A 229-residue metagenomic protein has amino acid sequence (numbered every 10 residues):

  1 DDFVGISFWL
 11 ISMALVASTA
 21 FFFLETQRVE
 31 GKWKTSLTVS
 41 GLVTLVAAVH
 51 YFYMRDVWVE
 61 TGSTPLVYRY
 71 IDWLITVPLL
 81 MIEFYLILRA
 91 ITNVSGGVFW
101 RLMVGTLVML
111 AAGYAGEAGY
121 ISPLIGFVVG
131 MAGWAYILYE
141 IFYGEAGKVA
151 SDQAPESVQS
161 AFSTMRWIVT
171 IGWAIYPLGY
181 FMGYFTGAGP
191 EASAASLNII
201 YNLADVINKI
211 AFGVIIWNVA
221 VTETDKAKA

Functional and structural regions predicted by a protein language model:
D1-L15: Hydrophobic transmembrane alpha-helical segments in integral membrane proteins
A17-F21, I82-E83, A112, G133-S157 (+2 more regions): Alpha-helical transmembrane segments in multipass membrane proteins, preferentially the mid-helix core
T19-E25, R55, Y70-A118: Internal transmembrane alpha-helix with an interfacial aromatic "cap," most often the third helix
L24-S36, L88-G97, V149-S160: Membrane-interface helix-boundary motifs at transmembrane edges
T38-V57: A generic, lipid-embedded transmembrane alpha helix
S63, I91-T92, Y114-I125, A135: Membrane-interface helix caps and helix-loop-helix hairpins in membrane proteins
G96, R101, A146-I171, A194: Membrane-helix boundary/juxtamembrane motif in polytopic membrane proteins
E140-Y143, T164-A229: C-terminal transmembrane-bundle signature of multipass membrane proteins, characterized by strong activation on
